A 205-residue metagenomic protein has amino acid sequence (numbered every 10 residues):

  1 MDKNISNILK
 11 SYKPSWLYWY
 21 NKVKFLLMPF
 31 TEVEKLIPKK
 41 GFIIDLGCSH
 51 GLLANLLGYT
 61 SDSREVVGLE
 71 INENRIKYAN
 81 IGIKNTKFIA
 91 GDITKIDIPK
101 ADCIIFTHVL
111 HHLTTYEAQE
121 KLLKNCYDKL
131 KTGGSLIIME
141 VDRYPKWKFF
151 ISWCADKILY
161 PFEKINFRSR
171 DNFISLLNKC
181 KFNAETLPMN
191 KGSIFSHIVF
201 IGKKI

Functional and structural regions predicted by a protein language model:
N7-L27: Class I SAM-dependent methyltransferase Rossmann-like catalytic core, especially the SAM/SAH-binding loop
V23-K39: Conserved alpha-helix/loop element of class I SAM-dependent methyltransferases that forms part of the SAM/SAH-binding
G41-S49: Conserved class I S-adenosyl-L-methionine
H50-T86, A90-T94: Class I SAM-dependent methyltransferase SAM/SAH-binding core
I105-H108: A conserved beta-strand element that flanks and buttresses the S-adenosyl-L-methionine
E120-T132: A short glycine-rich, Lys/Arg-flanked "PGG" loop and its adjoining helix->strand segment in the class I
M139-K179, T186-K191: C-terminal alpha-helical "lid/dimerization" subdomain adjacent to the S-adenosyl-L-methionine
K181-F182, T186-I205: Core SAM-dependent methyltransferase catalytic element
